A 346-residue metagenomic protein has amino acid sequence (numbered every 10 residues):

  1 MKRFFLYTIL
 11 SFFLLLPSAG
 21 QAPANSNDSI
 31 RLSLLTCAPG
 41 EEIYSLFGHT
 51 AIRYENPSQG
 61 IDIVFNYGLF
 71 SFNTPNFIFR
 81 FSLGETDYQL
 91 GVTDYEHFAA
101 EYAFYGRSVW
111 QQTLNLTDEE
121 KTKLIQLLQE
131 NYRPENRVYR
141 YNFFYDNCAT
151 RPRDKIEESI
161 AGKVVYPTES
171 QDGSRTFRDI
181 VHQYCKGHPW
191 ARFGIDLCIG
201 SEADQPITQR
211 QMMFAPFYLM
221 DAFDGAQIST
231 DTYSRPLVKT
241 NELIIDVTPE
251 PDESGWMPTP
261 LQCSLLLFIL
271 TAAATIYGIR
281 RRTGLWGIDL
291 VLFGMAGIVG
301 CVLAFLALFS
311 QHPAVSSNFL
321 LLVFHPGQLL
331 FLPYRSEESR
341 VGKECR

Functional and structural regions predicted by a protein language model:
M1-F4: Positively charged n-region of N-terminal signal peptides that target proteins for export
Y7-L15: Bacterial N-terminal signal peptides
L15, G162, Y166, T283 (+2 more regions): Transmembrane helix-loop junctions in multipass membrane proteins, especially transporters and channels
Q21-E250: Soluble extramembrane regions of membrane proteins in the secretory/endomembrane system
Y233-V323: Core alpha-helical transmembrane segments of integral membrane proteins
G327-S336: Alpha-helical transmembrane segments in multipass membrane proteins, preferentially the mid-helix core
E337-C345: Residue-level detector of conserved catalytic or cofactor/ligand-binding positions in enzyme active sites
